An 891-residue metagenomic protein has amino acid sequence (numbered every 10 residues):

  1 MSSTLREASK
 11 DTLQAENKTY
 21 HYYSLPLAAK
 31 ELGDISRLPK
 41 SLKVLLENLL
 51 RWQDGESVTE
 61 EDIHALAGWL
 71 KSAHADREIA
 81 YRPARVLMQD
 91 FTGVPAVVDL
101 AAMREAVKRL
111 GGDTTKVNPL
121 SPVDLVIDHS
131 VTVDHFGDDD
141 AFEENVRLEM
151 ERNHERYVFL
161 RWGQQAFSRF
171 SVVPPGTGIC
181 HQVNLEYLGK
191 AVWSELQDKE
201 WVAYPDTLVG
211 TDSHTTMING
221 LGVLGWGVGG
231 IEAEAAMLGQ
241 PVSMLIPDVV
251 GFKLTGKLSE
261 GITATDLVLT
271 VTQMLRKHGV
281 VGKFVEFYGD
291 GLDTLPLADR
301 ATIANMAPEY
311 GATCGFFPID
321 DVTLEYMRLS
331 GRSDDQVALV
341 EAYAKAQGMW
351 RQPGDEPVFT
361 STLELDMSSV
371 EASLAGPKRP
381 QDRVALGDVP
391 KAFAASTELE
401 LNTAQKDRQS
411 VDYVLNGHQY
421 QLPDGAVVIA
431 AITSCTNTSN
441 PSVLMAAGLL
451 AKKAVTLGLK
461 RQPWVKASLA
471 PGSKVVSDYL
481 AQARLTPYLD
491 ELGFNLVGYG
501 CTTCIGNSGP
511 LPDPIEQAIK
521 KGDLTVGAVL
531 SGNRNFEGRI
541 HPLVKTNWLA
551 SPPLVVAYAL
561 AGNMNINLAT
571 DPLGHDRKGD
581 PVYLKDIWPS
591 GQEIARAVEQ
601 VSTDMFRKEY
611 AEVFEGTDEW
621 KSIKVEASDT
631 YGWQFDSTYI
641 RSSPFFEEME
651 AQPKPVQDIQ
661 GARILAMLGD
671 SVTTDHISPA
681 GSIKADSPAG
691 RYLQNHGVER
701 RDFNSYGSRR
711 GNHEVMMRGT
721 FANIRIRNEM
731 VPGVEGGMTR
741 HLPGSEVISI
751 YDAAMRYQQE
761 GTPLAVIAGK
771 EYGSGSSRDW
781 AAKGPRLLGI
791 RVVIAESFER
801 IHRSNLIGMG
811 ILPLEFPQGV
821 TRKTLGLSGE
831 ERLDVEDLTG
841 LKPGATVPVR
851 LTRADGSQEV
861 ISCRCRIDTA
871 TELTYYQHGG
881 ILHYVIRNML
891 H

Functional and structural regions predicted by a protein language model:
M1-R82, D124, E619-K621, S628 (+3 more regions): Acidic/polar, glycine-rich intrinsically disordered N-terminal extensions of enzymes
D54-K257, A264-L269, A372-A375, A394-F494 (+10 more regions): Long, structured ligand/cofactor-binding scaffold of large enzymes
R82, L100-R156, E286-F287, L292-A404 (+5 more regions): Terminal amphipathic helices with adjacent charged low-complexity linkers/tails
K199-A344, W350, V443-P463, N495-E609 (+2 more regions): Mobile "lid/hinge" segments at catalytic clefts and subdomain interfaces of large enzymes
Y288-L295, N533, A754-M755, Q759-E799: Extracellular/luminal Protease-associated
D576-G591, R803-Y875: Acidic, glycine-rich flexible loop/linker segments
S628-D702: Segments forming glycine/polar-rich beta-alpha architectures that bind adenosine-containing cofactors
